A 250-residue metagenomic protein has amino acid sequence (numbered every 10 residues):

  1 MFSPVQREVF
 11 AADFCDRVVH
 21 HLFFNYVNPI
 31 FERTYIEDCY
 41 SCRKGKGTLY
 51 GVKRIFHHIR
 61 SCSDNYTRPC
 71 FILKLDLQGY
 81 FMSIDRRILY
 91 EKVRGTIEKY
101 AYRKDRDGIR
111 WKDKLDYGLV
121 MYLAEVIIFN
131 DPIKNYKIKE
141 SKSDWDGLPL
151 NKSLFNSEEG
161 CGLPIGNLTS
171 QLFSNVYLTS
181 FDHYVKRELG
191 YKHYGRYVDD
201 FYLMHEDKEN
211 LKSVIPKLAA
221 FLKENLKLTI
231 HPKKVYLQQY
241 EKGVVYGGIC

Functional and structural regions predicted by a protein language model:
F2-Q6, E32-D38, L154-G162, Y197: A short, surface-exposed helix-loop junction/capping segment
R7-D38, L150-K152: Glycine/proline-rich, flexible active-site/cofactor-binding loop segments that harbor closely spaced acidic
F10-R17, K114-L119, E241: Structural motif
V19, T48-G51, S170, S174: Phosphate/oxyanion-binding active-site loops and adjacent basic polyanion-contact surfaces
F24-D85: Active-site-proximal segment of RNA-dependent polymerases
C42-Y50, Y202-H205, L237-E241: Beta-rich nucleic-acid/ligand-interaction surfaces
N65-V198, L203-K217, Q238: Conserved polymerase palm-domain catalytic core
K208-C250: C-terminal polymerase-core module
